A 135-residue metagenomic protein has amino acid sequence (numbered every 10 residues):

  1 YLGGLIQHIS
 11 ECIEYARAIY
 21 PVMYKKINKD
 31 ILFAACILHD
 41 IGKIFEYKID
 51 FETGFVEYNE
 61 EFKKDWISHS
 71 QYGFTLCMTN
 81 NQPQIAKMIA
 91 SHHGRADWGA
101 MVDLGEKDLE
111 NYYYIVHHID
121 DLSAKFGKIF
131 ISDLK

Functional and structural regions predicted by a protein language model:
Y1-E11: All-alpha helical catalytic cores of prenyl diphosphate-utilizing isoprenoid enzymes
Q7-H8, I19-S132: Divalent metal-dependent catalytic cores for phosphoryl transfer on phosphate-bearing substrates
E14: Regulatory/sensor and coupling segments of signal-transduction and defense proteins
